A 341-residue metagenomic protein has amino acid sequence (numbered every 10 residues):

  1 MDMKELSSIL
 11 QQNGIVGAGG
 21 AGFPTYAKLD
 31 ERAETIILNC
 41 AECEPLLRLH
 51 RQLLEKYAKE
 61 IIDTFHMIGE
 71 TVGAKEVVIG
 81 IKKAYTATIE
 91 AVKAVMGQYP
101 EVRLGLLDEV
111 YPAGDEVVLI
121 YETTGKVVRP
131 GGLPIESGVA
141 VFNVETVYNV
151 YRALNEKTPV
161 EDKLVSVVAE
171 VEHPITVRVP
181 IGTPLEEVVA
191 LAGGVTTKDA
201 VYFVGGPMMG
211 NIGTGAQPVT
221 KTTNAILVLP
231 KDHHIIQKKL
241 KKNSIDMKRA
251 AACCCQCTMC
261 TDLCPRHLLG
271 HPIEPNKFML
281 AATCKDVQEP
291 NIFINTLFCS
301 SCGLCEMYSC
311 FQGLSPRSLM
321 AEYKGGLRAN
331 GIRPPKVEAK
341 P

Functional and structural regions predicted by a protein language model:
G14-D30: Conserved phosphate/anionic-ligand binding catalytic regions in large, soluble enzymes, centered on
I36, E55-V72: Histidine-anchored nucleotide/phosphate-binding helix
L38-H50, V171: Gly-rich Lys/Arg/Thr-decorated short loops/hinges at beta-loop-alpha junctions or inter-strand turns that position
G69-V78, V171-H173, M259-T261, L304-C305: Short, surface-exposed connector motifs at secondary-structure boundaries
K75-V78, K83-L185, L191-K198, G206: Hydrophobic alpha-helical positions that pack around
Y111-V139, G215-I245: Active-site loop ensemble at the mouth of alpha/beta enzyme cores that anchors a bound cofactor
V165-S166, E170, T196-P230: Ubiquitin-like/PB1-type beta-grasp interaction modules and other compact soluble beta-rich domains
L229-A251, T261, R266-P341: Ferredoxin-type iron-sulfur electron-transfer modules in oxidoreductases and energy-metabolism complexes
